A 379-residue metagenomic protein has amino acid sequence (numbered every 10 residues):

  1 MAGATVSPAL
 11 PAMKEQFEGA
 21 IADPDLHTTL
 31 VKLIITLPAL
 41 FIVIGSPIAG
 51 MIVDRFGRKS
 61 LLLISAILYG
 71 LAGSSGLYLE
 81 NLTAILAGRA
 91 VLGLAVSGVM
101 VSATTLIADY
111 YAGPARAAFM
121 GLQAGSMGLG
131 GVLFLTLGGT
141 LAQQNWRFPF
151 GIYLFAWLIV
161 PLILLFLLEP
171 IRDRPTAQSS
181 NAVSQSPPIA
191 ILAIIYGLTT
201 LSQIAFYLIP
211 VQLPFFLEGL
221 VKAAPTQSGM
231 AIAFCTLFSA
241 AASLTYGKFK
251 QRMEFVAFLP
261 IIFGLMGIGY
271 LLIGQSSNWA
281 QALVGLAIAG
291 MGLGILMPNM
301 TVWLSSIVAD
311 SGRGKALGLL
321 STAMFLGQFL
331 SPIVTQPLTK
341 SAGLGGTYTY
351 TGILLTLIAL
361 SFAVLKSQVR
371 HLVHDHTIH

Functional and structural regions predicted by a protein language model:
L10-V43: Extracellular/periplasmic helix-loop-helix junction of adjacent transmembrane segments in MFS-like secondary
K32-G50, A233-T245: Central cavity-lining transmembrane alpha-helices of secondary-active solute carriers, predominantly the Major
V43-L82: Conserved MFS/SLC helix-loop-helix module at the cytosolic interface between two early adjacent transmembrane helices
I44-G57, A242-E254, T339: Helix-to-loop junctions at the C-terminal end of transmembrane segments in multipass secondary transporters
L68, A72, T83-V91, G269 (+1 more regions): Paired small-residue
L82, G88-M127: Cytoplasmic helix-loop-helix junction between adjacent transmembrane helices in 12-TM secondary transporters
L122-L168: Helix-loop-helix hairpin linking two adjacent transmembrane segments in secondary transporters
I191-A233: Extracytoplasmic gate region of multi-pass secondary transporters
